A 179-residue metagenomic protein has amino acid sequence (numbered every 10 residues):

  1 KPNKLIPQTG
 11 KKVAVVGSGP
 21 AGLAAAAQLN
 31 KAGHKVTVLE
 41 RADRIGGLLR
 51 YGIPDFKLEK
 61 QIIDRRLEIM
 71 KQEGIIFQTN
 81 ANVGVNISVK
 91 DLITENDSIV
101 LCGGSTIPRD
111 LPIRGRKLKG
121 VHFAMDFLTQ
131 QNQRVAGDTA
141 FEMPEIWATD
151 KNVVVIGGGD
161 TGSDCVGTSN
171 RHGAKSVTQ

Functional and structural regions predicted by a protein language model:
K1-Q179: Residues forming the flavin
